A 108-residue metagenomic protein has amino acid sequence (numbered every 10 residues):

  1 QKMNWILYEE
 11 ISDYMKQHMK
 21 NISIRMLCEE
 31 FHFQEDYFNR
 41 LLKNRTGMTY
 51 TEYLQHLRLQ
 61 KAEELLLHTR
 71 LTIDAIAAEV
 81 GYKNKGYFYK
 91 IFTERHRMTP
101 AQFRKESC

Functional and structural regions predicted by a protein language model:
Q1-F33, N44: Membrane-proximal linker segments that couple transmembrane helices to downstream signaling/catalytic modules
M3, M98, Q102-C108: Short, Lys/Arg-enriched, disordered terminal segments
E9-Q17, N44-K83, K105-C108: Terminal helix-turn-helix DNA-binding modules in bacterial transcription factors
R25-L57, A77-Q102: Basic/polar phosphate-binding segments, predominantly the helix-turn-helix DNA-binding elements of transcriptional
